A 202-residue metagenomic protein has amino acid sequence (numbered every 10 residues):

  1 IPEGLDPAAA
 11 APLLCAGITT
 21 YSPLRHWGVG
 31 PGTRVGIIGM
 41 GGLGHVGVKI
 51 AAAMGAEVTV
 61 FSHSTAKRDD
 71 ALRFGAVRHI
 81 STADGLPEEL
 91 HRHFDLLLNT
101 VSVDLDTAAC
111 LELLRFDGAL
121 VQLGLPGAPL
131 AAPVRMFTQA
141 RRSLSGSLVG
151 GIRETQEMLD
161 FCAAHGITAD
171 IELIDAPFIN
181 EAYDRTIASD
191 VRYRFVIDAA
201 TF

Functional and structural regions predicted by a protein language model:
E3-D84: Mid-domain Rossmann-like dinucleotide-binding core that forms the NAD(H)/NADP(H) cofactor-binding site
F61-T65, T100, G124, L148: N-terminal Rossmann-fold cofactor-binding loop
T65-K67, D104, G127: Helix N-cap at the beta1-alpha1 junction of Rossmann-like dinucleotide-binding domains, i.e., the first residues
E88-L97: A short acidic, Gly/Pro-enriched loop at the edge of an enzyme's catalytic core that lines a small-molecule cofactor
T100-A108: Beta-loop-alpha module in the N-terminal Rossmann-like domain of NAD(P)-dependent dehydrogenases, especially those
L114-F116: Helix-to-beta-strand junctions that scaffold the AdoMet/dcAdoMet cofactor pocket in Class I SAM-dependent enzymes
A119-V121, A132-E172: Rossmann-fold dehydrogenase core element
I152-F202: C-terminal hydrophobic helical "lid"/dimerization subdomain of Rossmann-like NAD(P)H-dependent oxidoreductases
